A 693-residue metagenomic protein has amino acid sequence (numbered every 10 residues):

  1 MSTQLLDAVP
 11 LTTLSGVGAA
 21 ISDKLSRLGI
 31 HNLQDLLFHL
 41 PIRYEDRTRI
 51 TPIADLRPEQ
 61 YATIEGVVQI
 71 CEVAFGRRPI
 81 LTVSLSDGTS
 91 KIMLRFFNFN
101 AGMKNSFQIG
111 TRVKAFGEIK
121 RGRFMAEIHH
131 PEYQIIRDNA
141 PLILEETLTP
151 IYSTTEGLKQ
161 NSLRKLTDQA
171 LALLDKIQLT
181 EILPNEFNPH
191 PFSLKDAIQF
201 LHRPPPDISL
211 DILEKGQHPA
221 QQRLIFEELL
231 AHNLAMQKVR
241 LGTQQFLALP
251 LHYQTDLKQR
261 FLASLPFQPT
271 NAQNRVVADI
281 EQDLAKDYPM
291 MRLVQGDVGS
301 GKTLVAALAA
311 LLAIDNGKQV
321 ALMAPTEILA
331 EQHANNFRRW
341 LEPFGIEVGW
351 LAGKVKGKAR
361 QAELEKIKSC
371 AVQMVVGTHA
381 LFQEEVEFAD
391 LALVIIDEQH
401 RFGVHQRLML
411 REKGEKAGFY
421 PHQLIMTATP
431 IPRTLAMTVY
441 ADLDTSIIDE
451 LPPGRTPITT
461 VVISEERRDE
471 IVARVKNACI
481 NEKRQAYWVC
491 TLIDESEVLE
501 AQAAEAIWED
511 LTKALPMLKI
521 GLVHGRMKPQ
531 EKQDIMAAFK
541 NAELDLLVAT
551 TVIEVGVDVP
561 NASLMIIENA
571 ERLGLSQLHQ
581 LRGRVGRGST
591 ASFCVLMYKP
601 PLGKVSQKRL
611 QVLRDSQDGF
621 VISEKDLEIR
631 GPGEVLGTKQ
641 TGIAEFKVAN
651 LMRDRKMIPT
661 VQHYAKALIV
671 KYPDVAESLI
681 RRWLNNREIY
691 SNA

Functional and structural regions predicted by a protein language model:
M1-L14, D23-S26, A231-H232, G242: Long, highly charged, low-complexity intrinsically disordered interaction regions that mediate electrostatic DNA/RNA
I42-A62: Short boundary/loop segments of OB/S1/cold-shock single-stranded nucleic-acid-binding domains
P58-P79, G117: Structural detector for short beta-strands of small beta-barrel domains
A74-L265, T638: Upstream accessory/linker segments immediately N-terminal to the RecA-like ATPase cores of bacterial MutS and a subset
F267-M290, L304: N-terminal pre-P-loop "Q-motif" helix
R275, P289-Q611, K671-V675: Inter-lobe coupling/hinge segments of SF2-like helicase ATPases
F593, P601-A693: C-terminal accessory region of SF2 helicases/translocases
